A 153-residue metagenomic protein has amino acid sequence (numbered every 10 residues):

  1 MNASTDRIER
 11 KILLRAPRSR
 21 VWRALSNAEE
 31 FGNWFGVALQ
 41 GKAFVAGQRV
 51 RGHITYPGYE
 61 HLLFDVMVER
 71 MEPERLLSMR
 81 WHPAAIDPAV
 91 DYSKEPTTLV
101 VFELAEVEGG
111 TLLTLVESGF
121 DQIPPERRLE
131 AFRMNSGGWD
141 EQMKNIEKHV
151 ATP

Functional and structural regions predicted by a protein language model:
E9, E29-L63, L76: Short beta-edge strand/loop motif at the mouth of beta-sheet-based domains
R10-I12, L63-R70, T97-A105: Hydrophobic/aromatic beta-strand elements that line small-molecule binding cavities or substrate pockets in beta-rich
R15-N33: Amphipathic alpha-helical segments
R18-S19, E69-L77, E103-L112: A short, structured loop/turn motif at beta-sheet edges
V21-W22, F31, V50-G52, V68 (+4 more regions): Hydrophobic pocket/interface hotspot
Y56-P88: Helix-adjacent hinge/juxtasegments
H82-D87, V116-I123: Short, solvent-exposed aromatic-acidic interface loops
G119-P153: A conserved amphipathic terminal alpha-helix motif
